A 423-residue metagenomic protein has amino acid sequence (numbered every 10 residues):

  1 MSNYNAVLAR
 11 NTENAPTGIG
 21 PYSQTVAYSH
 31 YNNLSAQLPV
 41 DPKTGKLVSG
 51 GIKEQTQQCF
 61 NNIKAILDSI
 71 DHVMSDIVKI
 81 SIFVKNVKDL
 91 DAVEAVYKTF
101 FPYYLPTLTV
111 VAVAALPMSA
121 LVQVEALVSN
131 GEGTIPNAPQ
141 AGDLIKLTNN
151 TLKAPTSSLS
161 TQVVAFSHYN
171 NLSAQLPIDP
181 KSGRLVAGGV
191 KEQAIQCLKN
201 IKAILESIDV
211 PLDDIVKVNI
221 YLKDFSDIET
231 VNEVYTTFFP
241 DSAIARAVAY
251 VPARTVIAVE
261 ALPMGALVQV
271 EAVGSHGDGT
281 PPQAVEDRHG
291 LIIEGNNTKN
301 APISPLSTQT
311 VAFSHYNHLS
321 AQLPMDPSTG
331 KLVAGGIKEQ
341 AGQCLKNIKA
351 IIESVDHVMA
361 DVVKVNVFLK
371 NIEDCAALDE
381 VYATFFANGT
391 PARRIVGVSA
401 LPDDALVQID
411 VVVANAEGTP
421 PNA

Functional and structural regions predicted by a protein language model:
M1-N61, A65-V78, V84-K199, A203-K217 (+3 more regions): N-terminal presequence-like segments and the immediate start of the first folded domain
